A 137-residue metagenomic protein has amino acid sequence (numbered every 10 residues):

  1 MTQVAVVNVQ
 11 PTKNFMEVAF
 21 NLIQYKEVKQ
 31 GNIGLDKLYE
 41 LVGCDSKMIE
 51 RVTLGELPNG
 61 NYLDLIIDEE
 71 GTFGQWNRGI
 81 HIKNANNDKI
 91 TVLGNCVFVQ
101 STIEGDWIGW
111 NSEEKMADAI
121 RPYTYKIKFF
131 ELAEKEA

Functional and structural regions predicted by a protein language model:
M1-A137: Short beta-rich binding modules
